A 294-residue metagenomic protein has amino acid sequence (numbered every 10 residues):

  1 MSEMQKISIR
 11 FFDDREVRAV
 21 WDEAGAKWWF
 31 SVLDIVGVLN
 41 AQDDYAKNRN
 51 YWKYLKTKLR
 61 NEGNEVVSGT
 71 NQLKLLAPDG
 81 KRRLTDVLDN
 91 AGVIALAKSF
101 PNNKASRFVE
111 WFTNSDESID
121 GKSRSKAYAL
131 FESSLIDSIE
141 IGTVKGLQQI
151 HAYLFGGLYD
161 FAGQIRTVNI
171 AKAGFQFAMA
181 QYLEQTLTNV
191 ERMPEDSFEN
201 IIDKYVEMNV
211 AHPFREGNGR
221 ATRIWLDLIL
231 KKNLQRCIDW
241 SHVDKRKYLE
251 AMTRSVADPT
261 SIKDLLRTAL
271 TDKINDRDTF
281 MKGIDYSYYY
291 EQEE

Functional and structural regions predicted by a protein language model:
M1-D116: An anion-engaging/catalytic patch
K98-E294: FIC/Doc superfamily catalytic core
